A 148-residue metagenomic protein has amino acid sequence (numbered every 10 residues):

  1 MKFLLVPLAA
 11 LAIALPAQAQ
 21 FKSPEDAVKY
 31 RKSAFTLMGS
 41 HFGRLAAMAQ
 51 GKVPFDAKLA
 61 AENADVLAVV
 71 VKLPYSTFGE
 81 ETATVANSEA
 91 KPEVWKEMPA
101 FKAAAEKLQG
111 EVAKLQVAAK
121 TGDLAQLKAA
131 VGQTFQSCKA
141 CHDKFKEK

Functional and structural regions predicted by a protein language model:
L4-I13: Sec-dependent N-terminal signal peptides
I13-A19: Sec/Tat signal peptide C-region and signal peptidase I cleavage site
F21, E25-A57, N63-K148: Sequence context surrounding c-type heme c attachment/ligation sites in exported
